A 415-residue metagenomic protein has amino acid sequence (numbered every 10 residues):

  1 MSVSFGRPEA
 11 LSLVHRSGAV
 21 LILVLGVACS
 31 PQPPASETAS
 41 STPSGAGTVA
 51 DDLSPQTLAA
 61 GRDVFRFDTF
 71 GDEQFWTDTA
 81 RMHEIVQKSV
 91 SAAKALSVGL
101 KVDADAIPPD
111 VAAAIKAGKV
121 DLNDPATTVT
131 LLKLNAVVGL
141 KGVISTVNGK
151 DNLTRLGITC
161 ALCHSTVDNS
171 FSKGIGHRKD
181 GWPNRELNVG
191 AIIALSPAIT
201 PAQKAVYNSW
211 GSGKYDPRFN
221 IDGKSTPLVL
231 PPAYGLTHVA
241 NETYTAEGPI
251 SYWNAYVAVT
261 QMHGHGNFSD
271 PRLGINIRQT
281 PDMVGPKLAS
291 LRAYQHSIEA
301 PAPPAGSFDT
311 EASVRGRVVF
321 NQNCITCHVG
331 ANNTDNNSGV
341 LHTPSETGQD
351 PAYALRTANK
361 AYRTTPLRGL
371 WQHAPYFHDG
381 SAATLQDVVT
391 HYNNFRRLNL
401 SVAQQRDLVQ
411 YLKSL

Functional and structural regions predicted by a protein language model:
M1-L13: N-terminal secretory signal peptides that target proteins for export/translocation
H15-V20: Sec-dependent signal peptide recognition, specifically the positively charged N-region followed immediately by
L25-A28: C-terminal motif of bacterial Sec signal peptides marking the signal peptidase cleavage site
P31-R62, F67-A161, S165-K173, H177-R292 (+2 more regions): Electron-transfer interface patches adjacent to heme c in soluble/periplasmic c-type cytochromes and di-/multiheme
